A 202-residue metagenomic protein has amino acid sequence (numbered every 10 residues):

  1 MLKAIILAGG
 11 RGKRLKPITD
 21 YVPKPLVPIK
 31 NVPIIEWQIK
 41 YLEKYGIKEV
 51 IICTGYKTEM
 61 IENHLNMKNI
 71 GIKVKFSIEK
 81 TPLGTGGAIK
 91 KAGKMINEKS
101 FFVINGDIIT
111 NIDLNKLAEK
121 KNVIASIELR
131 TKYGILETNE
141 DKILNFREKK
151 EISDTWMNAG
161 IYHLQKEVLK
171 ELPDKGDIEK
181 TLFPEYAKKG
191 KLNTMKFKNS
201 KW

Functional and structural regions predicted by a protein language model:
K3-I6, R14, P28, V32-N105 (+1 more regions): Conserved N-terminal catalytic core of the sugar/cofactor nucleotidyltransferase
G10, D107, E128: Active-site glycine-centered loops adjacent to acidic/histidine catalytic or metal-binding residues that shape
P17-D20: Conserved catalytic-core motifs of eukaryotic protein kinase domains, centered on the activation segment
L26, F76, N122-V123, L192-T194: Conserved beta-strand scaffold positions in the cores of enzyme catalytic domains, especially in NTP/NDP-utilizing
P28, E137, H163-Q165: Short, well-ordered beta-strand micro-motif
Y56, V123-E140: Short beta-strand-to-loop element that shapes/binds the nucleotide-sugar donor at the catalytic cleft/hinge
F101-F102, I109, N115-A118, R130 (+1 more regions): Catalytic-core segments of class I nucleotidyltransferases/pyrophosphorylases that form NMP-activated intermediates
